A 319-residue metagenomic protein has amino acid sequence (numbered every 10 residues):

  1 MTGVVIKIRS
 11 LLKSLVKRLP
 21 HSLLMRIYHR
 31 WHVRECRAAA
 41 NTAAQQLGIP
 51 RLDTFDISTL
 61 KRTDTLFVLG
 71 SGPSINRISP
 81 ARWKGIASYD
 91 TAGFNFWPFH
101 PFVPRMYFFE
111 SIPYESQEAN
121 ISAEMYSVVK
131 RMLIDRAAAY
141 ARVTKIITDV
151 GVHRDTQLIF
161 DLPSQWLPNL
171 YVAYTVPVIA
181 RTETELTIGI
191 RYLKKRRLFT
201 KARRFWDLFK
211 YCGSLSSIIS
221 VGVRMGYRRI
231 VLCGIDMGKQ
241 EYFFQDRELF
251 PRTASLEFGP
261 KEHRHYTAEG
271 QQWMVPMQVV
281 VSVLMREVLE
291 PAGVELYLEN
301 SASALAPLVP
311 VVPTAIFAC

Functional and structural regions predicted by a protein language model:
G3-C319: Metal-ion/cofactor- or nucleotide/acyl-coenzyme-handling active-site neighborhoods
